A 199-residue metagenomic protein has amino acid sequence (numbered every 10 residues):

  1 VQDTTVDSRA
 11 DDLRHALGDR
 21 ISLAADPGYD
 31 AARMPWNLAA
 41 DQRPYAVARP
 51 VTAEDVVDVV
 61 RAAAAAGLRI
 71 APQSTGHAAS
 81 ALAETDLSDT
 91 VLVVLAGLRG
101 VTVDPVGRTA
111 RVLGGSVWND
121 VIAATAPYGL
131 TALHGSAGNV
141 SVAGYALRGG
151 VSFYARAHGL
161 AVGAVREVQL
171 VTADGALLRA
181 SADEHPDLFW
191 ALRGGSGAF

Functional and structural regions predicted by a protein language model:
V1-A157: N-terminal accessory segments
T102, Y128, L133-F199: FAD-binding subdomain of flavoenzyme oxidoreductases
